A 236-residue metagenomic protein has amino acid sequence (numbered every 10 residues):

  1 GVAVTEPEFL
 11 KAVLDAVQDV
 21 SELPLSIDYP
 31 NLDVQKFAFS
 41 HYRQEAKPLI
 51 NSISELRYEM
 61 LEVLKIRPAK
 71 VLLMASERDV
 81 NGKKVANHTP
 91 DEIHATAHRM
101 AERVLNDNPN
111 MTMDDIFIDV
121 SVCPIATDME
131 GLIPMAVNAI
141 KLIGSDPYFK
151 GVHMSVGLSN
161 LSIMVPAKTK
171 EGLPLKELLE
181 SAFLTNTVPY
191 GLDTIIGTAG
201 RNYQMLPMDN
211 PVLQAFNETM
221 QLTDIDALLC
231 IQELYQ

Functional and structural regions predicted by a protein language model:
G1-S26, V122-I133: Glycine-rich, proline-tolerant flexible connector loops at the mouths of alpha/beta enzymes
V4-V13, Y29-F37, S54-K65, L132-A136: Active-site-adjacent beta->alpha loops and helix N-cap segments on the catalytic face of soluble alpha/beta enzymes
V20-D28, P48-S54, D146-V156: Short, acidic/small-residue loops that bind anionic groups at enzyme active sites
Y42: Active-site catalytic pocket residues across diverse enzymes, especially alpha/beta-hydrolases
E45-I53, K70-L73: Short hydrophobic/aromatic-enriched beta-strand-loop microsegments
R57, V63-Q221, L229-C230: Catalytic alpha/beta core domains of metabolic enzymes, predominantly
